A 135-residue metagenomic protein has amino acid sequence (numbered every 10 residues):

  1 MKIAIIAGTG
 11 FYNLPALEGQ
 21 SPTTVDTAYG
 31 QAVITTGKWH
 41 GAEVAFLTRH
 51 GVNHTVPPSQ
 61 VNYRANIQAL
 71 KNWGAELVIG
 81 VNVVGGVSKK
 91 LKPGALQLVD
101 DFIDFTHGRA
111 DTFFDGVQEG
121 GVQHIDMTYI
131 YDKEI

Functional and structural regions predicted by a protein language model:
M1-M127: Metabolite-binding pocket within alpha/beta catalytic cores that recognizes anionic/polar moieties
T128-I135: Active-site rim beta-loop-alpha module in soluble metabolic enzymes
